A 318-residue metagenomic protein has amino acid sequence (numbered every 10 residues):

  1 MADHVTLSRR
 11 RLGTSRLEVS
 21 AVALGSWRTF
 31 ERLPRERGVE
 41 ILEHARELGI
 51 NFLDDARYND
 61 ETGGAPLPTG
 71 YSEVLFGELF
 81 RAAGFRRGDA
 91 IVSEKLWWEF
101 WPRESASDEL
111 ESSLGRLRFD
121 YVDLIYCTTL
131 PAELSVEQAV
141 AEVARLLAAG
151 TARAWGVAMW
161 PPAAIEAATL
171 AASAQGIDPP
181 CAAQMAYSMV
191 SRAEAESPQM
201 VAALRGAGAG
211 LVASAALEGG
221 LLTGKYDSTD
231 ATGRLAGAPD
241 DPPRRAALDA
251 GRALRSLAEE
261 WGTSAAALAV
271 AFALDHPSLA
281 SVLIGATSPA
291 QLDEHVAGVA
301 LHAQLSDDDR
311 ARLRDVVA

Functional and structural regions predicted by a protein language model:
M1-A90: N-terminal binding-site loop/beta-alpha segment at the start of enzyme catalytic domains that lines or forms
G13-R16, R46-E47, G77-R87, L114-R118 (+2 more regions): Acidic (Asp/Glu)-rich catalytic clusters
G25-E36, E94-E104, E133: Active-site mouth loops of central-metabolism enzymes
P34-A45, P102-L117, I165-L170: Short, acidic/polar
F52-A56, S93, D123-Y126, G156-V157 (+1 more regions): Short beta-strand segments at enzyme active-site cores
L117-E133: Active-site groove signature of glycoside hydrolases
L130-V317: Beta/alpha (TIM)-barrel catalytic core signal, keyed to glycine-rich beta->alpha loops juxtaposed to Asp/Glu that bind
